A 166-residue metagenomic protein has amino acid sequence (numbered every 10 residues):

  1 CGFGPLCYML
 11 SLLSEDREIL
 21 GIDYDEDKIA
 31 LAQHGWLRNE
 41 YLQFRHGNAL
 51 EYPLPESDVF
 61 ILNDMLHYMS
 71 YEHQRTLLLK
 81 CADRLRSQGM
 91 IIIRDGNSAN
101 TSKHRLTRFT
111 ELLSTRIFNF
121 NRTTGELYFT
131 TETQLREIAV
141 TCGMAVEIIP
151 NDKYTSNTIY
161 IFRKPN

Functional and structural regions predicted by a protein language model:
G2: Conserved glycine-rich SAM-binding loop
P5-L42, N48: Class I SAM-dependent methyltransferase SAM/SAH-binding core
E51-P55: Short conserved loop adjoining the S-adenosyl-L-methionine
I61: A conserved beta-strand element that flanks and buttresses the S-adenosyl-L-methionine
D64-M65: Short catalytic micro-motifs in class I SAM-dependent methyltransferases
R75-S87: A short glycine-rich, Lys/Arg-flanked "PGG" loop and its adjoining helix->strand segment in the class I
R94-I138, I149: C-terminal alpha-helical "lid/dimerization" subdomain adjacent to the S-adenosyl-L-methionine
G143-M144, I149-N166: Core SAM-dependent methyltransferase catalytic element
